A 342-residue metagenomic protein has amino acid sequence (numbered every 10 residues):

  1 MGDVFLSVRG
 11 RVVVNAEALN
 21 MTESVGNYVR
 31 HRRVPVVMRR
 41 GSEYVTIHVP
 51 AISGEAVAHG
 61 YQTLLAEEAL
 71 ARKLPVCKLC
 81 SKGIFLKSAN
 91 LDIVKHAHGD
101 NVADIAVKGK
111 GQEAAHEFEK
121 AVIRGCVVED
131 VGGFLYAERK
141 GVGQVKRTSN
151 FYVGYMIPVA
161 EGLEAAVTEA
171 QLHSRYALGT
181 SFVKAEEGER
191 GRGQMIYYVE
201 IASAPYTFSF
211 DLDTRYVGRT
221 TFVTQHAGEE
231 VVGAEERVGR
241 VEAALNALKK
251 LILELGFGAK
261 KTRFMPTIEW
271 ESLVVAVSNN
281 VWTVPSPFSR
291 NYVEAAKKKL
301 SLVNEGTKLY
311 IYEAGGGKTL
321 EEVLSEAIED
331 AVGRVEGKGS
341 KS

Functional and structural regions predicted by a protein language model:
M1-V49, A66, L70-R72, K82-S342: Basic polyanion-binding and macromolecular-assembly surfaces
I47-Q62: Active/ligand-binding-proximal structured segments within catalytic/core domains that scaffold catalytic residues
C77-C80: Non-heme di-metal
